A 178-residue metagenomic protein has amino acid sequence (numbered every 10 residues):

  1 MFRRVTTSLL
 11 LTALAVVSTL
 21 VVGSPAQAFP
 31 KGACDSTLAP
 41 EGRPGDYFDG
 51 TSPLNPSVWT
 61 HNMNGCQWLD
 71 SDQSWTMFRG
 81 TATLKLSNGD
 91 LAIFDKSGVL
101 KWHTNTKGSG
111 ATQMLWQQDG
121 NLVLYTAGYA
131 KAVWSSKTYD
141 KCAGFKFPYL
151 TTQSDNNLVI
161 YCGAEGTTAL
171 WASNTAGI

Functional and structural regions predicted by a protein language model:
M1-A28: Secretory targeting and sorting signals
F29-I178: Beta-rich ligand-binding surfaces for carbohydrates and other polyanions
